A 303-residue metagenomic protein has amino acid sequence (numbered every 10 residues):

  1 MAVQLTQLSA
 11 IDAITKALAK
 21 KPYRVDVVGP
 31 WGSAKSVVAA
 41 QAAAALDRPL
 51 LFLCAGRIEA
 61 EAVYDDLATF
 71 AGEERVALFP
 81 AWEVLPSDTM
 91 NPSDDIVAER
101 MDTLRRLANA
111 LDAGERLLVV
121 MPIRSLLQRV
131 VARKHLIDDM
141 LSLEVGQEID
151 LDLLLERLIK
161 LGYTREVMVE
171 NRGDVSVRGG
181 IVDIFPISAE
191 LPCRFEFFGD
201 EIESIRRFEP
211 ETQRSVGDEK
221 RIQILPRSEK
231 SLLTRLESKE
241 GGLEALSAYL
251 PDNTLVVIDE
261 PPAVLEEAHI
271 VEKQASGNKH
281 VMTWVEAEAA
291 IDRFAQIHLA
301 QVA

Functional and structural regions predicted by a protein language model:
M1-A303: ASCE RecA-like P-loop NTPase motor cores that couple ATP hydrolysis to mechanical translocation on nucleic acids
